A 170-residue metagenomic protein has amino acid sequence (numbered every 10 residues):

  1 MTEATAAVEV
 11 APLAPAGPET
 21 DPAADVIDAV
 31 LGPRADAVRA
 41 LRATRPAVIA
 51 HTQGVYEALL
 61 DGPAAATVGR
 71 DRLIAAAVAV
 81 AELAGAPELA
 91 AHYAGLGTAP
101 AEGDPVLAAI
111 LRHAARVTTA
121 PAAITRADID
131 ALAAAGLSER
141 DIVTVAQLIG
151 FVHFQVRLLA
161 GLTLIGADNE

Functional and structural regions predicted by a protein language model:
M1-A99, A109, G166-D168: Secretory/endomembrane lumenal or extracellular ectodomains immediately following the signal peptide
A66-R72, D104-P105, G136-D141: Structural motif
A81-E88, T118, A122, G150-F154: Short alpha-helix boundary/capping elements
Y93-P121: Alpha-helical ds-nucleic-acid-binding substructure associated with the helix-hairpin-helix region of base-excision DNA
I124-A135, E139-E170: Preference for long, well-ordered alpha-helical segments
